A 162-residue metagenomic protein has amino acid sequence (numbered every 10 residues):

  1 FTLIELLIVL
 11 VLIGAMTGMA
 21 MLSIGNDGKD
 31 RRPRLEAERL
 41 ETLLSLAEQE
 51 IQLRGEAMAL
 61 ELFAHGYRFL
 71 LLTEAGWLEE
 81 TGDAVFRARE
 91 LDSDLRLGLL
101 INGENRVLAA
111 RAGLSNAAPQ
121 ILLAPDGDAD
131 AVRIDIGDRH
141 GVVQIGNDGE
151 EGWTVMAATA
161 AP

Functional and structural regions predicted by a protein language model:
F1, M19, G25-T42, Q49 (+2 more regions): N-terminal helix-rich module
L7-L22: Alpha-helical hydrophobic helix detector
